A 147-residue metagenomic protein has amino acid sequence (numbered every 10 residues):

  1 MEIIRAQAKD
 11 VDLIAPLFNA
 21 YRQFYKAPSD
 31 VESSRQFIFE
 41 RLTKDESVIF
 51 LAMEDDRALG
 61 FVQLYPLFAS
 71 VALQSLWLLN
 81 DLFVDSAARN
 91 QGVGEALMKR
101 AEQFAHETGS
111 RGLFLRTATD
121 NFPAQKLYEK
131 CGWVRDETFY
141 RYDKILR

Functional and structural regions predicted by a protein language model:
E2-P16: A short beta-loop-alpha structural element at the N-terminal edge of CoA-dependent acyl/N-acetyltransferase catalytic
A15-E40: Conserved GNAT-fold acetyl-CoA-binding loop/helix
F39-L51, L78: A short helix-loop-beta-strand connector motif used in the catalytic cores of GNAT acetyltransferases and, in some
L51, R57-P66: Conserved beta-strand in the GNAT
S75-S86: Conserved acetyl-CoA binding element of GNAT-fold acetyltransferases
V84, N90-Q103, K130: Conserved acetyl-CoA-binding loop-helix of GNAT-fold acetyltransferases
E95, T119-E137: Conserved active-site alpha-helix within GNAT-family acetyltransferase domains
M98, H106-R116: Conserved GNAT acetyl-CoA-binding A-motif
